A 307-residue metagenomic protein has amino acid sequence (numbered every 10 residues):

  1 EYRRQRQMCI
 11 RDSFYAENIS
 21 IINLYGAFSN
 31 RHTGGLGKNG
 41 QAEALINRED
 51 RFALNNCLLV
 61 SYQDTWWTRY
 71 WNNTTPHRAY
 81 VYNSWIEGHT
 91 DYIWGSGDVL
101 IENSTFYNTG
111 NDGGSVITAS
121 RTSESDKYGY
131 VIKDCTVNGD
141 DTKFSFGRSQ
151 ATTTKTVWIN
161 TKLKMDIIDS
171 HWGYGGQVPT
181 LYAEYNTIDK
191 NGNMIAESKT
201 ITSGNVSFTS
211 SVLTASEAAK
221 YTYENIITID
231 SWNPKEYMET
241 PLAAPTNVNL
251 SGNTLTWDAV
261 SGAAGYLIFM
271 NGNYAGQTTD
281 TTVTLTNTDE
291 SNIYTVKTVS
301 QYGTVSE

Functional and structural regions predicted by a protein language model:
E1-I10: Single conserved hydrophobic/aromatic residue that forms the stacking wall/gate of nucleotide- or nucleobase-binding
E17, I22, R48, N55 (+11 more regions): Feature marks extracellular polysaccharide-active and adherence modules
L24-H32, Y62-W71, H89-D98, F106-A119 (+3 more regions): Short glycine/acidic-rich loop motifs that flank beta-strands on beta-rich extracellular proteins
S96, V116-T118, S125-P241: Predominantly polar beta-repeat domains that present long G/T/S/D/N-rich surfaces used to bind, process, or adhere
Y237-G262, Q301-E307: Pro/Thr/Ser/Gly-rich low-complexity, intrinsically disordered linker/stalk tracts
S261-T279: Extracellular low-complexity, O-glycosylation-prone stalks/linkers
G265, L285-V305: Beta-strand-rich modules
